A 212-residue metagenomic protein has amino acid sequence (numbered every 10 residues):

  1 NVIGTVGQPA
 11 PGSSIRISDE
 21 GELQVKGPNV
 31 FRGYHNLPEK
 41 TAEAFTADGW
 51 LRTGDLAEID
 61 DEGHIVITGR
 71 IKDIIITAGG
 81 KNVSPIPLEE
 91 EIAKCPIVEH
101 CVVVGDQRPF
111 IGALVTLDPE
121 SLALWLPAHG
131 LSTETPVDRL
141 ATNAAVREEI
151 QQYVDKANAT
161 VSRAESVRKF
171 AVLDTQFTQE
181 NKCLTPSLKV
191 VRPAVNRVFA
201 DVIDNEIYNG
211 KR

Functional and structural regions predicted by a protein language model:
N1, S14, E99: Gly/Ser/Thr-rich phosphate-binding loop
N1-Q8, L37-K40, P119: Active-site loops of AMP-binding adenylate-forming
P9, S13-T77: Conserved ATP-binding/catalytic segment of the ANL
V30, H64-A93, L122-A144, R163-E165 (+2 more regions): Adenylate-forming
D48, C95, V161: Acidic-histidine catalytic/liganding microenvironments
L56, D61, C95-S121: C-terminal boundary motif of the adenylate-forming
H100, P109, Q151-R212: Conserved C-terminal "lid"/linker of ANL adenylate-forming enzymes
D106-T133, T160-D174: Conserved loop-to-beta-strand segment in the C-terminal subdomain of adenylate-forming
